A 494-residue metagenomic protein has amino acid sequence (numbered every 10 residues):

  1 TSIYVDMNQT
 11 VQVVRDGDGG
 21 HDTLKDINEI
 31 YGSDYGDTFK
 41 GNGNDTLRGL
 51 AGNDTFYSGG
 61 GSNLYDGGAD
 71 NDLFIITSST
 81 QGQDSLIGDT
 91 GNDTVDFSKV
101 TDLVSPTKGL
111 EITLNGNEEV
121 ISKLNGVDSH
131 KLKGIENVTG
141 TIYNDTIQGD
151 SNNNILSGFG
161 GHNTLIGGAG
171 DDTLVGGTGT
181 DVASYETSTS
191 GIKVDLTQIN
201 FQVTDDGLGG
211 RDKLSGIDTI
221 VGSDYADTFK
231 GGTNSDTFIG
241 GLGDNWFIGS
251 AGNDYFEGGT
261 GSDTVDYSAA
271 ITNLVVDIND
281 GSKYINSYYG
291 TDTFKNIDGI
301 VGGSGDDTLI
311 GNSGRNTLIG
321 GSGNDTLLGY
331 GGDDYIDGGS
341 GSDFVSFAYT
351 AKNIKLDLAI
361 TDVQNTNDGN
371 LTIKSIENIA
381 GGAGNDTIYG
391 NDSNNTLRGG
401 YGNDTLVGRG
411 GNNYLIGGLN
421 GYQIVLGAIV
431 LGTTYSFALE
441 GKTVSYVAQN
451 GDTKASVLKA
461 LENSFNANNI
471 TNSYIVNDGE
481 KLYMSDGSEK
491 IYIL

Functional and structural regions predicted by a protein language model:
T1, M7, G17, G32 (+35 more regions): Glycine-centered beta-turn/loop sites at beta-strand termini
T1-G19, G36, L73, S78-D128 (+6 more regions): GD-rich hexapeptide-repeat beta-solenoids
Y31-D34, Q83, D102, T139-I142 (+5 more regions): Residues in short coils/turns that link rungs of repeat/solenoid architectures in beta-rich domains
Q423-L494: Extended, beta-strand-rich, solvent-exposed assembly scaffolds of outer structural proteins
